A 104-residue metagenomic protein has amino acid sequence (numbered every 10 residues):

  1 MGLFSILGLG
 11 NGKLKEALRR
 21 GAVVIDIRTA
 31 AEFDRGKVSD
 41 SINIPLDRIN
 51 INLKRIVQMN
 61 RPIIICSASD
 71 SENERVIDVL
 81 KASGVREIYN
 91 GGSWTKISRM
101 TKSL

Functional and structural regions predicted by a protein language model:
G2-R20, A30-R61, A68-L104: Rhodanese-like catalytic fold shared by cysteine-dependent sulfurtransferases and DSP/PTP-type phosphatases
I25-D26: Structural scaffold elements adjacent to functional motifs in cytosolic proteins
